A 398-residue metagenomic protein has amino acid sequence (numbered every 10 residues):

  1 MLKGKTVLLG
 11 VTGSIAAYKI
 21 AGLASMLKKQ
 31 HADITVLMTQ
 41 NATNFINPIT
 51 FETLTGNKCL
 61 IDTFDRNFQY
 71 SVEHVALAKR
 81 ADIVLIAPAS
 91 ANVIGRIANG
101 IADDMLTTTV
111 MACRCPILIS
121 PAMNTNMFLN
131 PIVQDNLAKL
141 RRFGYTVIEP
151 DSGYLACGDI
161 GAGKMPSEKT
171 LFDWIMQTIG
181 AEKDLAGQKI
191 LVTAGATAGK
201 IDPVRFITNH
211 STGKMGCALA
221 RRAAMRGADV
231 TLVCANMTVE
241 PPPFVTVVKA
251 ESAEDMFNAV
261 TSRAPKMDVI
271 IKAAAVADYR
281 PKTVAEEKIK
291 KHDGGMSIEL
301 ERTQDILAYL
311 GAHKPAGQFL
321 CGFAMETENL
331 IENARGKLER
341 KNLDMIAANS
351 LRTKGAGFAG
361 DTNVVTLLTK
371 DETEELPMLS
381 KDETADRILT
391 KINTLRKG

Functional and structural regions predicted by a protein language model:
M1-L118, N124-G398: A cross-family phosphate/adenosyl-ligand binding-site feature
